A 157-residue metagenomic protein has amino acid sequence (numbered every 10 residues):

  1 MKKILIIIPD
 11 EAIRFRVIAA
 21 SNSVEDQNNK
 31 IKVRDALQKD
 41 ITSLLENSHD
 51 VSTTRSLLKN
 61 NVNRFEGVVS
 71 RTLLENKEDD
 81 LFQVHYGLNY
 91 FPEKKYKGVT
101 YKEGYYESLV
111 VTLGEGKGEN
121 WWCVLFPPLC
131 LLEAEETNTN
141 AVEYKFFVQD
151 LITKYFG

Functional and structural regions predicted by a protein language model:
M1-I8: Aromatic-capped interface at the extracytoplasmic side of an N-terminal signal-anchor transmembrane helix
E11-L58: Early exported N-terminus immediately downstream of N-terminal targeting peptides
A12-R14, L81, S108-V110: Broad gene-expression machinery/nucleic-acid interaction feature
I18-N22, G87-N89, G114-G116, F126-L129: Solvent-exposed coil/turn segments that connect beta secondary-structure elements in extracytoplasmic/periplasmic
A36, L44, N61, V68 (+3 more regions): Residues that form generic nucleotide/phosphate-binding pockets
V51-P92: Amphipathic, coiled-coil-like alpha-helical scaffolding segments used for oligomerization/assembly
K95-Y96: N-terminal post-signal-peptidase region of extra-cytosolic proteins
V99-Y155: Soluble extracytoplasmic domains of inner/organellar membrane proteins
